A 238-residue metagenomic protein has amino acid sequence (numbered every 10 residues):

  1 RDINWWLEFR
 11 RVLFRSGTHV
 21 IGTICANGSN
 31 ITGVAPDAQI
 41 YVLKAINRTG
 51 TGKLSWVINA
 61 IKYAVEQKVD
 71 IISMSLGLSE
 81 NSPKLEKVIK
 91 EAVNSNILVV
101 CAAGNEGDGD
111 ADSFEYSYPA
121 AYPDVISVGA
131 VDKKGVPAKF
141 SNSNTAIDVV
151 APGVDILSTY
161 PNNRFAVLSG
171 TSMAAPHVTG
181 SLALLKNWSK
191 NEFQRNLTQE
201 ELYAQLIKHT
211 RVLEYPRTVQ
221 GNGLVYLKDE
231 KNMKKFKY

Functional and structural regions predicted by a protein language model:
R1-V12: Single conserved hydrophobic/aromatic residue that forms the stacking wall/gate of nucleotide- or nucleobase-binding
R10-F14, C25-G28, T32, P36-G50 (+6 more regions): Peri-catalytic substrate-binding/gating loops that frame the active-site cleft of hydrolases
R11-L54, Y122-D124, K134-G135, N142-A146 (+1 more regions): Subtilisin-like serine protease catalytic core
G17, G104, S172: Conserved G/P- and acidic residue-centered "switch" motifs that form tight phosphate/ATP-binding loops in soluble
V20, V69-Y160, Q205-T210: Catalytic-core segments of hydrolase enzymes
I21-C25, Y41-I46, D70, G153-Q220 (+1 more regions): Hydrolase catalytic cores
G22, T51-S73: Substrate-binding/charge-relay-adjacent region of secreted/lumenal peptidase catalytic domains
V57, L85, V178: Aromatic/hydrophobic pocket-lining residues that form the small-molecule binding cavity in soluble enzyme cores
